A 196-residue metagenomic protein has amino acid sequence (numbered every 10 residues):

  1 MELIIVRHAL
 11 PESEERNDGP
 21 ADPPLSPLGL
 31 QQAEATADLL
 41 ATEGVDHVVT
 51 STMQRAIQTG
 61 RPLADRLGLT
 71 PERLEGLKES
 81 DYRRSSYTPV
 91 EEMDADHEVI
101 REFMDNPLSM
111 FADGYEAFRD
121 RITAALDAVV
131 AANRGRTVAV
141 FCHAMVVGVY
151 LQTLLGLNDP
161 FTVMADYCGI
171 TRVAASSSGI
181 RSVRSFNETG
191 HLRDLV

Functional and structural regions predicted by a protein language model:
L3, R136-A144: Generic beta-sheet signal
L3-P62, F111-I122: Loop-to-helix element that buttresses phosphate recognition and phosphoryl-transfer chemistry
A35-R101, R181: Phosphate-coordination/substrate-recognition cap region in phosphate-metabolizing enzymes
R55, V146-V147: Alpha-helix capping/helix-boundary segments
P62, V149, T153: Active-site signature of alpha/beta-hydrolase-fold catalytic machinery across serine- and Asp/Cys-nucleophile hydrolases
E72-R73, S80-E91, A131, R136 (+1 more regions): Acidic, low-complexity terminal tails and accessory targeting/binding regions of phosphate-metabolizing enzymes
H97-A117: Short glycine/proline- and acidic residue-enriched helix-loop micro-motifs that form flexible lids or anion-recognition
